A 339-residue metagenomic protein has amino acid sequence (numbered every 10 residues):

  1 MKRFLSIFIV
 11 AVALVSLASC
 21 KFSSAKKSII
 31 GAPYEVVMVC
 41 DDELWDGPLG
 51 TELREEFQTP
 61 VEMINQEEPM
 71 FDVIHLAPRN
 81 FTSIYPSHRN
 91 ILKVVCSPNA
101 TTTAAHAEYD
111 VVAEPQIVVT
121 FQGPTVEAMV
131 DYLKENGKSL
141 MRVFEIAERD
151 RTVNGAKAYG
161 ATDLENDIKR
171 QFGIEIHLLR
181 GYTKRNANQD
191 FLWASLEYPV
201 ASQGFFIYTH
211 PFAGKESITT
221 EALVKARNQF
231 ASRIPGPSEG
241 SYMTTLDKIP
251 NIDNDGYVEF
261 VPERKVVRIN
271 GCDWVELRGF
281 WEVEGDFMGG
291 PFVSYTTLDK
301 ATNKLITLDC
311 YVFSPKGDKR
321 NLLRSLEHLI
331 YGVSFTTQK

Functional and structural regions predicted by a protein language model:
M1-F8: Bacterial N-terminal signal peptides that target proteins for export
S16-S19: C-terminal motif of bacterial Sec signal peptides marking the signal peptidase cleavage site
F22, V39-D41, L179-L246, N251-N254: Secretory pathway targeting signatures of secreted, lumenal, and periplasmic proteins
K26-C40, V95-T162: Solvent-exposed alpha-helical segments and adjacent loops that form catalytic or protein-interaction surfaces
I29-G31, V39, E43-D46, E55 (+3 more regions): N-terminal "mature-domain start" segment
P69-A128, P235-T302: Signature of long, low-cysteine stretches enriched in small and polar/charged residues
I117-A128, G204-H210, K304-F313: Short, well-ordered beta-strand elements
V130-N154, Y182, N303-K339: Surface-exposed amphipathic alpha-helical segments
